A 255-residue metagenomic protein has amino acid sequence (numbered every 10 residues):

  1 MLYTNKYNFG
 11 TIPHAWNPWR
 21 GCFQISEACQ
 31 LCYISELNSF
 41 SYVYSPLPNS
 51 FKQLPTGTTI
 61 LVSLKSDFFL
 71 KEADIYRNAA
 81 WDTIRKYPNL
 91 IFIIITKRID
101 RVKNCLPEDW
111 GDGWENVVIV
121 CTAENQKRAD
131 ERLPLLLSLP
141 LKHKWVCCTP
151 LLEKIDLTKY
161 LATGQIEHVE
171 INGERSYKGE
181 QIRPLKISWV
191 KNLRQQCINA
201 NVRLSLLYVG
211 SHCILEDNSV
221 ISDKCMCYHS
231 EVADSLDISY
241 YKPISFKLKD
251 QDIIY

Functional and structural regions predicted by a protein language model:
M1-A15, T158-Y255: Auxiliary Fe-S-binding modules of radical SAM enzymes
M1-V117, Q126-A129, I155-T163: Conserved Radical SAM active-site core
T59-L61, I91-I93, N116-V120, H143-C147 (+2 more regions): Structural preference for beta-strand elements that scaffold enzyme active sites
V62-E72, V118-C121, I171-R183: Surface-exposed cleft-lining segments at the edges of enzyme active sites
K65-D67, K97-I99, T122-Q126, T149-L151 (+2 more regions): Active-site beta-loop-alpha junctions enriched in small/polar residues
R85-P88, P140, K191, I198-N199: Anion (oxyanion) recognition and catalysis
L139-I166, R183: A mid-sequence, solvent-exposed acidic-amphipathic segment
